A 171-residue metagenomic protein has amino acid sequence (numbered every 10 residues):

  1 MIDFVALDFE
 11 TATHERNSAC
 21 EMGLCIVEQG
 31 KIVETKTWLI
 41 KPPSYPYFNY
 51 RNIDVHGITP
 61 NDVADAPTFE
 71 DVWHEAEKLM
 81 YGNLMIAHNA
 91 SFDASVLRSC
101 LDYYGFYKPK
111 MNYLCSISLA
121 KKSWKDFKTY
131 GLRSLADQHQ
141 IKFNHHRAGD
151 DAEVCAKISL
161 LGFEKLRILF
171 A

Functional and structural regions predicted by a protein language model:
M1-Y103, Y107-K110, K125, L132-H146: Conserved non-catalytic scaffold segment of RNase H-like nuclease domains
F9-A12, S116, C155: Ser/Thr-centric signal marking residues that sit in or immediately flank functional binding/regulatory motifs
E34-T35, G82-N83, S116-L119, G162: A short, structure-level motif marking secondary-structure boundaries and short turns
L97, L119, C155-S159: Buried hydrophobic packing segments
Y107-A120: Conserved beta-strand -> loop -> alpha-helix junction used to position metal-binding or nucleic-acid-contacting
D151: Short, conserved phosphate/pyrophosphate- and ester-handling motifs at nucleotide-, phospho-/glycolipid
A156-A171: Acidic two-metal-ion nuclease catalytic site recognized across multiple nuclease folds, prominently DnaQ/RNase D-T
